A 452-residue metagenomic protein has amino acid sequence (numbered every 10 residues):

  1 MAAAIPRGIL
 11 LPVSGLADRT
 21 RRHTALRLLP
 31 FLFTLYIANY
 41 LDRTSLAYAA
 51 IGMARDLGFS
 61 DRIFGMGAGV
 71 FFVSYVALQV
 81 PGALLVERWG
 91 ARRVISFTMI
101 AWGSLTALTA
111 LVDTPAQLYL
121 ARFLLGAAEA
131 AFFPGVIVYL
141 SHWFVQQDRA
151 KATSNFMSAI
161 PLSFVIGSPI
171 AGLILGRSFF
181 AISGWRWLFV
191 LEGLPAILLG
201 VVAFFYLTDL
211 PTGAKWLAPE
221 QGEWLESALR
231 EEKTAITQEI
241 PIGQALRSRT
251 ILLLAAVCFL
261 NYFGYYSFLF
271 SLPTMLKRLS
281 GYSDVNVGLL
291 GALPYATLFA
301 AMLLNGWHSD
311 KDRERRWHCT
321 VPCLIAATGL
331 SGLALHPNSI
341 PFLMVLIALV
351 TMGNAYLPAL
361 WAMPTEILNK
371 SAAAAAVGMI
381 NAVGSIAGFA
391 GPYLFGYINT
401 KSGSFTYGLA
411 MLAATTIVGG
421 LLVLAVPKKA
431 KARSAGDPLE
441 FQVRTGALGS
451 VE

Functional and structural regions predicted by a protein language model:
L46-A47, G243-L303, L357, W361: Extracytoplasmic gate region of multi-pass secondary transporters
G58, G90, L111-Q117, A128 (+4 more regions): Helix-breaking motifs and short loop linkers at transmembrane-helix boundaries and internal kinks in secondary membrane
A77-A116: Conserved MFS/SLC helix-loop-helix module at the cytosolic interface between two early adjacent transmembrane helices
L78-G90, A301-E314: Helix-to-loop junctions at the C-terminal end of transmembrane segments in multipass secondary transporters
R88-M99, D310-C323: Cytoplasmic membrane-interface "Motif A"-like loop-to-helix N-cap segments of 12-TM Major Facilitator Superfamily
A121-S158: Cytoplasmic helix-loop-helix junction between adjacent transmembrane helices in 12-TM secondary transporters
T153-G172, P195-A196, N381-G391: Glycine-rich segments within core transmembrane alpha-helices of 12-TM secondary carriers
R315-M363: C-terminal transmembrane helical hairpin of 12-TM major facilitator-type secondary transporters
